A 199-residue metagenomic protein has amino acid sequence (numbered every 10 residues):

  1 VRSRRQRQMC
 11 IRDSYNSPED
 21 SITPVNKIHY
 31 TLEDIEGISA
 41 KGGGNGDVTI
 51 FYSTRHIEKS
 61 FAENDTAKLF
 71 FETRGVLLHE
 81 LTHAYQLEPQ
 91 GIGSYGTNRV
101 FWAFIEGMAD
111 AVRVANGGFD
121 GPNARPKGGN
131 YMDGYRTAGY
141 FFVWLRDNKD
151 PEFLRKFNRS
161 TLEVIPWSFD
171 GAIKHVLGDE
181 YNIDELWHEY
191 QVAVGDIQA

Functional and structural regions predicted by a protein language model:
V1-S3, R7-I11: Single conserved hydrophobic/aromatic residue that forms the stacking wall/gate of nucleotide- or nucleobase-binding
P18-S39, A103: Acidic helix-start/capping segments at beta-turn-to-alpha-helix junctions
I35-I38, H56-K59, A84, G91-I92 (+3 more regions): Solvent-exposed loop/turn segments at secondary-structure junctions within structured extracellular/periplasmic domains
H56-L77, I92-F101: Short pre-active-site segment immediately N-terminal to the catalytic Zn-binding motif
G75-E88, E106-D110: Active-site recognition of the HExxH zinc-binding catalytic motif
L87, D110-G118, D147, P151: Glycine-rich, acidic and aromatic/proline-enriched surface loops and short helix-turn segments that act as binding
G96-G139: Post-HExxH zinc-binding segment in Zn-dependent metallohydrolases
A138, L145-A199: Pan-zinc metallopeptidase signature
